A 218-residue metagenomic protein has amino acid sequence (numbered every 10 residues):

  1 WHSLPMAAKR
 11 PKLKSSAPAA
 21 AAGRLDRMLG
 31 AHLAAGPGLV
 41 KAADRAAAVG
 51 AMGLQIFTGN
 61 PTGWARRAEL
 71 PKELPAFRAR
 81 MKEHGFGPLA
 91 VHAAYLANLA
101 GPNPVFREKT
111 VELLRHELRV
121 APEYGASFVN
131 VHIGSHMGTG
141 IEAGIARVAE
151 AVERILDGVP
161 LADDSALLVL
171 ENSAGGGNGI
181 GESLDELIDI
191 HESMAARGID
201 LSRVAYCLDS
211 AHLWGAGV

Functional and structural regions predicted by a protein language model:
W1-P5: Short, Lys/Arg-enriched N-terminal segments with co-localized hydrophobic residues within the first ~10-30 amino acids
M6-A93, A97, G101-R119: N-terminal pre-domain/capping segments
H32-G36, F57-P61, A94-L96, G134-H136 (+2 more regions): Active-site beta-loop-alpha junctions enriched in small/polar residues
G63-E69, G177-E182, G217-V218: Short, exposed beta-strand "edge-strand" segments with a Pro/Gly-rich flavor and a Y/T-containing core
V91, Y206-L208: A conserved hydrophobic position in a structured secondary element of the catalytic/binding core that shapes
L99-Y206, G215: Active-site acidic/histidine proton-transfer and metal-coordination neighborhood in alpha/beta enzyme cores
